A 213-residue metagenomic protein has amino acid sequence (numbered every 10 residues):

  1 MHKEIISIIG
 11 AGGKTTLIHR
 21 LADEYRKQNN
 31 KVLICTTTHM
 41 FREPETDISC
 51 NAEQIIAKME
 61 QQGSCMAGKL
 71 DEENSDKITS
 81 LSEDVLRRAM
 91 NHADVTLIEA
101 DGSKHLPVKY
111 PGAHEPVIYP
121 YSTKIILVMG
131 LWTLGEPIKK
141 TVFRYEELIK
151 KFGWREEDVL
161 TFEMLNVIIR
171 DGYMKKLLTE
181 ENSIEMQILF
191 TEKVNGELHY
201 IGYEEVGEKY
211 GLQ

Functional and structural regions predicted by a protein language model:
M1, R26, A57-E60, R88-M90 (+2 more regions): Solvent-exposed alpha-helices and their adjacent loops that cap or buttress functional pockets in soluble metabolic
M1-Q28: Walker A (P-loop) phosphate-binding motif
I8-I9, V32-T36, M66-K69, T96-A100 (+1 more regions): General beta-strand structural signal in soluble alpha/beta enzymes
G12, T37-H39, D101-G102, K193: Short, ordered loop/turn segments at secondary-structure junctions
A22-D76: N-terminal phosphate/diphosphate-binding loop that engages ATP/GTP or pyrophosphate donors across diverse enzyme folds
Q62-C65, N91-T96, K124: Loop/turn-to-beta-strand initiation segments
D71-N91: Short, motif-level signal for alpha-helix interfacial/capping segments enriched in acidic residues and aromatics/proline
S75-L81, D101-G207, L212-Q213: Conserved catalytic-core segment of NTP-binding enzymes
